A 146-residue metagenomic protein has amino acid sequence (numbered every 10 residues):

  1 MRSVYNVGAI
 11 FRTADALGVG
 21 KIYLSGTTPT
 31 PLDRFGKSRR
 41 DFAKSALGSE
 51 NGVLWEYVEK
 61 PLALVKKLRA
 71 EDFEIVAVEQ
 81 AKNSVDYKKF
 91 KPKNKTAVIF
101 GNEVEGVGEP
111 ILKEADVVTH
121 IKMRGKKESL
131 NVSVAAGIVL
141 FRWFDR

Functional and structural regions predicted by a protein language model:
M1-A81: RNA substrate-binding interface of SAM-dependent RNA methyltransferases
Y5-N6, V85, G106, L130: Residues that form or flank phosphate/diphosphate-binding pockets in enzymes that use nucleotide phosphates
G20, T96, D116: Conserved acidic residues
S25-G26, E79, N102, T119-K126: Short beta->alpha connector loops at strand-helix junctions that form conserved, small/polar/Pro-enriched
K60-L64, D86-K88, V107: Short acidic active-site motifs
K91-P92, I111: Structural alpha-helical scaffold elements that stabilize or flank donor/cofactor-binding regions in carbohydrate
E109-R146: Structured adenosyl-cofactor binding patch, chiefly the S-adenosyl-L-methionine
